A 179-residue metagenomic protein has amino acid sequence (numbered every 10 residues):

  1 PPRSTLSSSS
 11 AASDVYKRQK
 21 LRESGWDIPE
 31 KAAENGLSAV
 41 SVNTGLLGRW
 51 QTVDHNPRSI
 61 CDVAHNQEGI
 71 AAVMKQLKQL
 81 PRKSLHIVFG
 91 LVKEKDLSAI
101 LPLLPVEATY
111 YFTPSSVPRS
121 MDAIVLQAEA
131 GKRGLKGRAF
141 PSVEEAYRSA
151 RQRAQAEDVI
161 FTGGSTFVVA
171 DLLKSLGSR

Functional and structural regions predicted by a protein language model:
P1-A12, Y16: Single conserved hydrophobic/aromatic residue that forms the stacking wall/gate of nucleotide- or nucleobase-binding
S10, D62, Y110, T162-S165: Residue-level signal for inorganic ion chemistry
S13-T109: Nucleotide phosphate-binding/pyrophosphate-handling subdomain across enzymes that bind or process nucleotide phosphates
Q19, L37, S41, G48 (+2 more regions): Flexible, gly/pro- and Lys/Arg-enriched active-site loops
R58-C61, L101-V159: C-terminal helical cap/extension that packs against the catalytic core of soluble nucleotide-cofactor enzymes
F89-L91, S115, G163-T166: Glycine-rich beta-strand-to-loop/alpha-helix junction loops that act as flexible
S165-R179: Glycine/aspartate-rich loop-and-adjacent alpha/beta segment that forms the canonical ThDP
